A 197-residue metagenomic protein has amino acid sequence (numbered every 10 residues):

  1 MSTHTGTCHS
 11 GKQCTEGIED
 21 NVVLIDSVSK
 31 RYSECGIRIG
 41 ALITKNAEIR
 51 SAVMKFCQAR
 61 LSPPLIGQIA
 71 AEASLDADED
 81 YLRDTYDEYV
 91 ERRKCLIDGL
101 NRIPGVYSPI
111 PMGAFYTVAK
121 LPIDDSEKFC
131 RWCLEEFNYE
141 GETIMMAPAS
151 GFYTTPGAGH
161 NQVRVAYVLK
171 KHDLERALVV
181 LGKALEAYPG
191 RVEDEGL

Functional and structural regions predicted by a protein language model:
M1-L197: PLP-dependent class I/II
